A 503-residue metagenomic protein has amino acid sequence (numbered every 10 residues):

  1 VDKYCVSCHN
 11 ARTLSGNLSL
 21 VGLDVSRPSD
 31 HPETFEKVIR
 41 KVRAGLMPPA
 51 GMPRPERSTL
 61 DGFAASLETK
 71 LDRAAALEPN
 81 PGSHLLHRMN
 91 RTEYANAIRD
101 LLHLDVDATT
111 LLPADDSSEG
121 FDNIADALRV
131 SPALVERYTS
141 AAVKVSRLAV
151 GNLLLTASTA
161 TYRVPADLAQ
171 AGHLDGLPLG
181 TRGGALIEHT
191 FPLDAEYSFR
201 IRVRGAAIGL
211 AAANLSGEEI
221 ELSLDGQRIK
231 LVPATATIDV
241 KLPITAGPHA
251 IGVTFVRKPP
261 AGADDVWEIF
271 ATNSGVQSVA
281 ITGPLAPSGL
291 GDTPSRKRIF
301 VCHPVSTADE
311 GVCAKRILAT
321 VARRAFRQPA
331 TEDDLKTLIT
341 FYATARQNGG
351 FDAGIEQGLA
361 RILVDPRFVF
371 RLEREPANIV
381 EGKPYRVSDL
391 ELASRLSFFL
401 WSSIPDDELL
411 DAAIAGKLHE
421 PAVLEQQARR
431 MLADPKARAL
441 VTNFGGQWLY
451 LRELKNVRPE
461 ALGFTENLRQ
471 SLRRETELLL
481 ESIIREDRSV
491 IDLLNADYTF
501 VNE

Functional and structural regions predicted by a protein language model:
K3-L18, D30-L46, A50, R54-E503: Low-complexity, glycine/serine/threonine/alanine-rich intrinsically disordered linker and propeptide segments
L20-R27: Short cysteine/histidine-rich metal-coordination sites, predominantly Zn2+-binding motifs
